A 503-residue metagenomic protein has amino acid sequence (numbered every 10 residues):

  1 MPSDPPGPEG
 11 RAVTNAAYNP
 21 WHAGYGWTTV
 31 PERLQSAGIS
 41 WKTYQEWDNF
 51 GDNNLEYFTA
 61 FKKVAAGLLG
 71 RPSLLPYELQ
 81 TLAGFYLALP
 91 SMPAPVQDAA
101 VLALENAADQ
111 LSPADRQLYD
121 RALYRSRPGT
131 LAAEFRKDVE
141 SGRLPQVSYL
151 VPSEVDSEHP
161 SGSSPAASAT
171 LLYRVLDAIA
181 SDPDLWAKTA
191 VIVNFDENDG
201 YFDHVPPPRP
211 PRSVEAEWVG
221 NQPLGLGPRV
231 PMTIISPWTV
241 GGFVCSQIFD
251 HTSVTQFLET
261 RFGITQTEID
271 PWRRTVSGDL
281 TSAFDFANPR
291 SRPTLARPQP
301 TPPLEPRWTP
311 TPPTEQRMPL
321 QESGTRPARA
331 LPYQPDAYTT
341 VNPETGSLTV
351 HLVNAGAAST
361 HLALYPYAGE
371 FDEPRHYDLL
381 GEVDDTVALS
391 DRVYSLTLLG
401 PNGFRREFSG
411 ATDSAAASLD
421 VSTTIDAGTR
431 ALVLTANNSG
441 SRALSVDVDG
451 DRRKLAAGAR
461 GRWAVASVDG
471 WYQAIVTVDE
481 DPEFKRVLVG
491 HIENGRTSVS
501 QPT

Functional and structural regions predicted by a protein language model:
M1-T503: N-terminal pro-sequences and low-complexity stem/linker regions of secreted or lumenal proteins
